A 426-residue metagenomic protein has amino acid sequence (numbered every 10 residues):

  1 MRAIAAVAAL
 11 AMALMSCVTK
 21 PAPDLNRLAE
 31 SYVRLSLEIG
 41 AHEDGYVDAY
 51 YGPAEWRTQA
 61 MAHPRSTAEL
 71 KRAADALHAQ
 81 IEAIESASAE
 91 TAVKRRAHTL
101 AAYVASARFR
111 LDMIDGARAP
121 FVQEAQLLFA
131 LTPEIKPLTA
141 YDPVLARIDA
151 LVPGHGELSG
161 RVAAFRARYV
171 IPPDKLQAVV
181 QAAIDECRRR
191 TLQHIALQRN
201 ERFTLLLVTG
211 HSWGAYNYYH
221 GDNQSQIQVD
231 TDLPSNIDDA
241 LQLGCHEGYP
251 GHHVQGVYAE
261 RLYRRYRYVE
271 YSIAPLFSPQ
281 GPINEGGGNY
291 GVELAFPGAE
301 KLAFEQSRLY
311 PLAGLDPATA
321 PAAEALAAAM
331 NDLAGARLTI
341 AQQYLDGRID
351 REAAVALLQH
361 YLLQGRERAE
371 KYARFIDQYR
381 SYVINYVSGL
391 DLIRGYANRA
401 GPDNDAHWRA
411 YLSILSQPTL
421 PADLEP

Functional and structural regions predicted by a protein language model:
A5-A13: Bacterial N-terminal signal peptides
C17-P426: N-terminal maturation segment of proteins
